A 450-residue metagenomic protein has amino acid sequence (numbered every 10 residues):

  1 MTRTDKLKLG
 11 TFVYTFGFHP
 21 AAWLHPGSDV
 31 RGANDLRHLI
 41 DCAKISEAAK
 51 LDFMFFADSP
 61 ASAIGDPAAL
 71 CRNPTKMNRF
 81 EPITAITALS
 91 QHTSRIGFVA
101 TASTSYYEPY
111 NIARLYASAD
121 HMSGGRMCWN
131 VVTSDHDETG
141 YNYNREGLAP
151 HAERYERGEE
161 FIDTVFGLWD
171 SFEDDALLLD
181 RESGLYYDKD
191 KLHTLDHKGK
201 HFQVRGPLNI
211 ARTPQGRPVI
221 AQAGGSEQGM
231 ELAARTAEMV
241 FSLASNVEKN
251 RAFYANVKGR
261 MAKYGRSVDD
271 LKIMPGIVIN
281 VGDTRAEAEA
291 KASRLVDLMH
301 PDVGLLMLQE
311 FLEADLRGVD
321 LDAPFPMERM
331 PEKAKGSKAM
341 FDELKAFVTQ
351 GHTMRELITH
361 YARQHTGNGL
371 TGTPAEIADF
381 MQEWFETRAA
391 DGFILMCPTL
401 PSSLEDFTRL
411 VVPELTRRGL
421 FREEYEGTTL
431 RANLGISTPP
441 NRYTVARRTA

Functional and structural regions predicted by a protein language model:
M1-G17, A152-Q215, E248-R251, G259-F385 (+1 more regions): An alpha-helical appendage that flanks or caps ligand/catalytic pockets
M1-H92, Q215-P218, L344, V445-A450: N-terminal beta1-alpha1-beta2 module of alpha/beta enzyme domains
T2-T4, E47-A48, T87-S94, D120-R126 (+2 more regions): Acidic (Asp/Glu)-rich catalytic clusters
L7-T11, M54-F56, I96-A102, G125-V131 (+4 more regions): Hydrophobic faces of well-ordered beta-strands that scaffold small-molecule active sites in alpha/beta enzyme cores
L9, S46, K50, L89 (+8 more regions): Conserved, mostly hydrophobic/aromatic
G10-T15, S28-R37, A85-F98, S103-Q215: Hydrophobic, small-residue-rich alpha-helical packing segments that form membrane-like cores
A33-S46, Q222-L232, T373-E386: Short, acidic/polar
A69-F98, A262-Y264, F407-E423: Alpha-helix-loop-beta-strand connector modules within alpha/beta enzyme cores
